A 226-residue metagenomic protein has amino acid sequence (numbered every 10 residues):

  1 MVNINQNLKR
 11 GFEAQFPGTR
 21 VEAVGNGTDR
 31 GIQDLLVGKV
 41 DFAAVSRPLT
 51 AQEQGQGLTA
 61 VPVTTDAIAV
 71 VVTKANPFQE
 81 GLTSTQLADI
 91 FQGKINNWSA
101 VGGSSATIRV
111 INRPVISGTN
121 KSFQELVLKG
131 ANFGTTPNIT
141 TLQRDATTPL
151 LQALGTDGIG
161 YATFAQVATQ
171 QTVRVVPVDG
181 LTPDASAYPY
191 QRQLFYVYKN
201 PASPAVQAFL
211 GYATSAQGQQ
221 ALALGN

Functional and structural regions predicted by a protein language model:
M1-D66, V71-N226: Exported/periplasmic ABC-transporter solute-binding proteins
